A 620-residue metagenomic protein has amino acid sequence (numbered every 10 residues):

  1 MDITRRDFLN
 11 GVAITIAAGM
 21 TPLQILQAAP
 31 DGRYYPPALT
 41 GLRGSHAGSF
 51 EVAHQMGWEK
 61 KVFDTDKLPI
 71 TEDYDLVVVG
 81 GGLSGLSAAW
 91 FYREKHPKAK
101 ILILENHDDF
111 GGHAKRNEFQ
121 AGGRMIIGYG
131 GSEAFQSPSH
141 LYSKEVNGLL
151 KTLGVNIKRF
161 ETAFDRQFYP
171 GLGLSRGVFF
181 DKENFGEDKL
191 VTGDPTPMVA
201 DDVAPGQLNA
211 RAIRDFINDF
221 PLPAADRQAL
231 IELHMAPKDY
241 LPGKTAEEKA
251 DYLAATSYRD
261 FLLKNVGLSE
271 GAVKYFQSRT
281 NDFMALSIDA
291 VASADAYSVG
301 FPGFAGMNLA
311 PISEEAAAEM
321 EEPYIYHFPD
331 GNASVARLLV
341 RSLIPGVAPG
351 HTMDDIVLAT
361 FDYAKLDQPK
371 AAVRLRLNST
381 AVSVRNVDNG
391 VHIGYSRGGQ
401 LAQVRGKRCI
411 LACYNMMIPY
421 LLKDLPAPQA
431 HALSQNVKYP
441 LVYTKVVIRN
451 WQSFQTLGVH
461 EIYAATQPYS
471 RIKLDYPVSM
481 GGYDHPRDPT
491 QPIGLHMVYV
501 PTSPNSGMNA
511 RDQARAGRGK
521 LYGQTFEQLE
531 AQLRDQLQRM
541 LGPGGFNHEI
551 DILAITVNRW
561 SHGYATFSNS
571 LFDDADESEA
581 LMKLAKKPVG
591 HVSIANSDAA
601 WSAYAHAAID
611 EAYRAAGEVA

Functional and structural regions predicted by a protein language model:
D2-D75, E94-K98: Extreme N-terminal leader/targeting segments of oxidoreductases
D31-T65, S175, F179-N184, D188-L190 (+2 more regions): Conserved flavin/dinucleotide-binding core of flavoenzymes
Q55, V62-Y240, A246-K249: N-terminal glycine-rich phosphate/pyrophosphate-binding loop and immediately adjacent elements
V77-S87, N106-H107, A381, R408-N415 (+4 more regions): Conserved beta-strand->loop/alpha-helix structural units within folded catalytic cores of enzymes with alpha/beta
A88-W90, G112-F119, N147, Y420-D424 (+3 more regions): Short, solvent-exposed loop/turn and secondary-structure capping segments
Y129-H140, K244-D251, E321-D330, A430-Q435 (+2 more regions): Active-site rim elements
P221-S379: Active-site/ligand-binding neighborhood in enzyme catalytic cores
P369, V373, L377-S506: Mid-domain catalytic core of redox enzymes that form a hydrophobic substrate pocket/lid adjacent to a catalytic redox
